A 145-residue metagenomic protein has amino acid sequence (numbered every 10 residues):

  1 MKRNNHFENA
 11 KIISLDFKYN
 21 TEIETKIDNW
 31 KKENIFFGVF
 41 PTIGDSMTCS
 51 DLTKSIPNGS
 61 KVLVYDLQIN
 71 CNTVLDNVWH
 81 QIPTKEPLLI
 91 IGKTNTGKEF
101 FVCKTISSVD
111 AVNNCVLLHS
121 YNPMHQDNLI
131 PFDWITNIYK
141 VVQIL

Functional and structural regions predicted by a protein language model:
M1-K61, Q68-V74, Q81, T96 (+2 more regions): Short, positionally conserved secondary-structure boundary motifs
P41, L89-I91, L117: Residue-level detector of beta-strand face positions
S55-P57, V64, F132-I138: Extended Gly/Ser/Thr-rich low-complexity repeat segments, especially those forming or decorating extracellular
V62-V64, I90: A generic structural signal for residues embedded in beta-strands
V64-Y65, F100: Coil-to-alpha-helix initiation sites in intrinsically disordered, low-complexity, charged segments
V74-N77, E86-L88, F100-S108: Short beta-strand-centered aromatic/proline hotspots
I82, L88-I90, T94: Long alpha-helical scaffolds
K93-L145: Glycine- and charge-enriched low-complexity intrinsically disordered segments
